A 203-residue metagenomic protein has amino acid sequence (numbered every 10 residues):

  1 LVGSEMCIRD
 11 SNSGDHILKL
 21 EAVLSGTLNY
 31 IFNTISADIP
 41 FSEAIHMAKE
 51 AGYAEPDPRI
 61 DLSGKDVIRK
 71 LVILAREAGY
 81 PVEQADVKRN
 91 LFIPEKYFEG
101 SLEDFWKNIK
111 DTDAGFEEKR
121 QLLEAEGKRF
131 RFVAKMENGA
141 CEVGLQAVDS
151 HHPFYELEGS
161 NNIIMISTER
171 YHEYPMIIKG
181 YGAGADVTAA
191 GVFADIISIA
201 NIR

Functional and structural regions predicted by a protein language model:
L1-I8: Short, small-residue-biased leader/transition segments that mark boundaries at the very start of proteins
S4, K19-S25, Q84-F92: Short, basic, helix/turn surface patches
R9-S13: Basic phosphate/pyrophosphate-binding loop/patch that engages nucleotide-derived ligands
K19-L24, N29-F32, M47, E137-R203: Catalytic, metal-anchored helix/loop core of enzyme active sites in primary metabolism
S25, N29, S42, K65-V72 (+1 more regions): Non-catalytic, well-ordered alpha-helical scaffold segments
T34-I35, A44-E156: Substrate-binding/catalytic subdomain of NAD(P)-dependent oxidoreductase enzymes
